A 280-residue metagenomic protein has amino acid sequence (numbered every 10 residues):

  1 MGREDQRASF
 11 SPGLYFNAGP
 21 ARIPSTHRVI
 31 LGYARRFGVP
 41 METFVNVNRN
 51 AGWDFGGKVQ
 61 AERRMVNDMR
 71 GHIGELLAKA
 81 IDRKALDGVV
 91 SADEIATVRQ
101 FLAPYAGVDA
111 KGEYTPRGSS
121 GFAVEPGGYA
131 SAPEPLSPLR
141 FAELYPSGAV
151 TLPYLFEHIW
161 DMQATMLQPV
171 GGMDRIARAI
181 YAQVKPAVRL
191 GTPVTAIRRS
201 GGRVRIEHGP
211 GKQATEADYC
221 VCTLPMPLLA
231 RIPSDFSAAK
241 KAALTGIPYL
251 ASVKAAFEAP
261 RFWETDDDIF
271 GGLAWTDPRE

Functional and structural regions predicted by a protein language model:
M1-E280: FAD-dinucleotide binding site
